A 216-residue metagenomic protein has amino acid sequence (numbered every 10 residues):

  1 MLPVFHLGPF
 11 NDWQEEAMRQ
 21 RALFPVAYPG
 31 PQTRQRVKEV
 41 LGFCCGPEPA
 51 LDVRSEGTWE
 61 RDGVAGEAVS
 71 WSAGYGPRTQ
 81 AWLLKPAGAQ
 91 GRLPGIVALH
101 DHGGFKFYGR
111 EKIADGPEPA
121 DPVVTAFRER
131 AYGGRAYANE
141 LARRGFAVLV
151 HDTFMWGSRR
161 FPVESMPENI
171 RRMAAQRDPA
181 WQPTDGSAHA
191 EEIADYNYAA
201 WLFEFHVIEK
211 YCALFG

Functional and structural regions predicted by a protein language model:
M1-A65, A73, G109, R144: N-terminal targeting or regulatory segments adjacent to alpha/beta-hydrolase or S9 domains
G57-R61, G88-G91, E140: Conserved, well-structured beta-alpha core segment at the onset of a catalytic domain
G66-A68, R78: Short coil/loop residues immediately preceding or within conserved phosphate-binding loops of NTP-utilizing enzyme
S70-S72, W82: Residue-level recognition of well-ordered beta-strand positions that form the cores of beta-sheet-rich folds across
G76-T79, P86-I96, H102-F105: Proline/glycine-enriched tight loop/beta-turn segments at coil->beta junctions that connect or precede beta-strands
A81, G91, E209-C212: Mature, folded catalytic cores of secreted/periplasmic enzymes
L84-K85, Y137: Catalytic micro-motifs at enzyme active sites that drive phosphoryl/nucleotidyl and oxygen chemistry
H100-G216: Cap/lid segment of the alpha/beta-hydrolase catalytic domain
